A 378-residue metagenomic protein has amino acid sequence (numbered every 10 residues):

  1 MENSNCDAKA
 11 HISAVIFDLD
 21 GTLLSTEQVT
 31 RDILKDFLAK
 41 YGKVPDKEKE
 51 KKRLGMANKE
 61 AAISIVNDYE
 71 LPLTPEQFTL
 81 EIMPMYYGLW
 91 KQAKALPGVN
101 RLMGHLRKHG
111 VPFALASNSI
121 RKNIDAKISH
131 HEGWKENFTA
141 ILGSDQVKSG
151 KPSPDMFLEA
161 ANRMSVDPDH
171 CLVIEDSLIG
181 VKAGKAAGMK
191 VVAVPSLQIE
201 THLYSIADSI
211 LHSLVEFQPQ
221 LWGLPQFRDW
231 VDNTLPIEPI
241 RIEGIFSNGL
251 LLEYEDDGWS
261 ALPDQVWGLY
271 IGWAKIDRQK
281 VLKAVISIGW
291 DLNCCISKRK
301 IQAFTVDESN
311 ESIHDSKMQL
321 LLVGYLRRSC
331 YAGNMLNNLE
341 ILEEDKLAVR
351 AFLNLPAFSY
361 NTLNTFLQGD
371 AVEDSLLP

Functional and structural regions predicted by a protein language model:
M1-I12, G104, I120-I237: Asp-based, Mg2+/Mn2+-dependent phosphohydrolase catalytic module
E2-K51: Active-site neighborhood of HAD-like aspartate-dependent phosphohydrolases
T22, L34, E81, V99-S129 (+1 more regions): Substrate-recognition element of Asp-dependent hydrolases with the DxDx(T/V) motif
F37-L38, A57-P72, K127, A161 (+1 more regions): Helix-loop "lid/cap" segments that line or gate small-molecule binding pockets
K40-K43, Y69-L73, E132-N137, S165-V166: Short helix-capping segments at alpha-helix termini
V44-P45, A57, D167, K190: Short coil/turn motifs that cap or connect alpha-helices
S64-R101, H109: Metal-dependent phosphoesterase signature
E238-P378: Phosphate/ribose-recognition catalytic cores of enzymes acting on nucleotide-derived substrates
